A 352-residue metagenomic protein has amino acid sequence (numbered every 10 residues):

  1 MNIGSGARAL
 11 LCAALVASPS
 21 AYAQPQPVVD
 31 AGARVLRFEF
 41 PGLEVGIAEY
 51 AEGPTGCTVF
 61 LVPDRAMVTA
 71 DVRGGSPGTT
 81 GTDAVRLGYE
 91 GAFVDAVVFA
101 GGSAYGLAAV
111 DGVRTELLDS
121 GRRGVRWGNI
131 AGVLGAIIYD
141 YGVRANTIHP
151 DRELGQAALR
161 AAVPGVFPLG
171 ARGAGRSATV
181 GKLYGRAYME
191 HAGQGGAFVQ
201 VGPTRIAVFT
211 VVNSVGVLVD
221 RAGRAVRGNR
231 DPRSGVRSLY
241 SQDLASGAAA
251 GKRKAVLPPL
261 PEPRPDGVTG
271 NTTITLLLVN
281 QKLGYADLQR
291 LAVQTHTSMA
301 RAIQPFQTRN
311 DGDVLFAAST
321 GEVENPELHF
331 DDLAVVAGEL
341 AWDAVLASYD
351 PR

Functional and structural regions predicted by a protein language model:
M1-L10: Bacterial N-terminal signal peptides that target proteins for export
A9, A23-P25: Intrinsically disordered, low-complexity regions enriched in polar/acidic and amide residues
A17-A23: N-terminal signal peptide c-region/cleavage motif recognized by signal peptidases
P25-A104, A108, L118-R352: A structural signal for small-residue-enriched, beta-sheet-centric alpha/beta enzyme cores and oligomeric scaffold folds
A109-V113: Short Gly/Thr/Asp-enriched flexible loops that form oxyanion-binding sites at enzyme active sites
